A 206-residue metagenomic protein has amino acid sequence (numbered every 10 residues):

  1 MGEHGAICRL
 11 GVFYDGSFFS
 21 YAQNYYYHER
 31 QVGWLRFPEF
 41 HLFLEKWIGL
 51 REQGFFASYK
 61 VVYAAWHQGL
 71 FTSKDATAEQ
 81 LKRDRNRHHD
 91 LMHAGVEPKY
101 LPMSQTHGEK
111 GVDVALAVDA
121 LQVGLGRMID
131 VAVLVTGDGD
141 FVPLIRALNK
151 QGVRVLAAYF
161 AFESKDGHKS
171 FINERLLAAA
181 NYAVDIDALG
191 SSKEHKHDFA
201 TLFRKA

Functional and structural regions predicted by a protein language model:
M1-V112, K150, R154, A161: Domain-level signal for Mg2+-assisted phosphodiester chemistry and nucleotide/NA-binding surfaces in nucleic-acid
K82-A206: Nuclease catalytic cores that cleave nucleic-acid phosphodiester bonds, predominantly acidic two-metal-ion
